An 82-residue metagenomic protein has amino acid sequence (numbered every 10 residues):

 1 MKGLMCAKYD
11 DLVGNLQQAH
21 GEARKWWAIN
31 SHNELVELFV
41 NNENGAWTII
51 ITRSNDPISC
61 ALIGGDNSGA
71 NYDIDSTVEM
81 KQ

Functional and structural regions predicted by a protein language model:
M1-Q82: Polybasic/polar functional segments that serve as interface/processing modules
